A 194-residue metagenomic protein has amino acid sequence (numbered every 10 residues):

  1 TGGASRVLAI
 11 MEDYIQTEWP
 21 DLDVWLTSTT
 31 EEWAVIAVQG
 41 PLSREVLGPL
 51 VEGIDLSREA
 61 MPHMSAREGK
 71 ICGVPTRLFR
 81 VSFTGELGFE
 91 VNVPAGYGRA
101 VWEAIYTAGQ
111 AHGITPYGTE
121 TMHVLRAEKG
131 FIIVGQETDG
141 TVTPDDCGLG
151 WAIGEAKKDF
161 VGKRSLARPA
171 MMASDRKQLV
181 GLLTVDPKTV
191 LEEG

Functional and structural regions predicted by a protein language model:
T1-G194: Conserved, structured C-terminal
